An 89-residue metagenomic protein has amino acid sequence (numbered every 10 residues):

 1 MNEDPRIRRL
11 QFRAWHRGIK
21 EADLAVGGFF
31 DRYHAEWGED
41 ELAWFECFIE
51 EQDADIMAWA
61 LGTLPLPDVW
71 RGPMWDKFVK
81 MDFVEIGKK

Functional and structural regions predicted by a protein language model:
M1-K89: Positively charged, polar, low-complexity stretches
